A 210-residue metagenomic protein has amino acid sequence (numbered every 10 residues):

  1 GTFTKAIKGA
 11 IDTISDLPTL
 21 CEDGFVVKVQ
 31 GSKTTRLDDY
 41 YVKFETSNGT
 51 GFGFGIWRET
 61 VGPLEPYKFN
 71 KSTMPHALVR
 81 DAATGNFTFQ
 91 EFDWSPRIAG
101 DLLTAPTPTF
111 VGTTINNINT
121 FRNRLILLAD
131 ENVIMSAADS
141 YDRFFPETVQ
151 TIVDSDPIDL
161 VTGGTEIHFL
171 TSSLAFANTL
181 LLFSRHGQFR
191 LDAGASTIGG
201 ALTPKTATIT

Functional and structural regions predicted by a protein language model:
G1-T109: Long, charge-dense tracts
D93-N123, L128-T210: Beta-propeller and closely related beta-pinwheel folds
